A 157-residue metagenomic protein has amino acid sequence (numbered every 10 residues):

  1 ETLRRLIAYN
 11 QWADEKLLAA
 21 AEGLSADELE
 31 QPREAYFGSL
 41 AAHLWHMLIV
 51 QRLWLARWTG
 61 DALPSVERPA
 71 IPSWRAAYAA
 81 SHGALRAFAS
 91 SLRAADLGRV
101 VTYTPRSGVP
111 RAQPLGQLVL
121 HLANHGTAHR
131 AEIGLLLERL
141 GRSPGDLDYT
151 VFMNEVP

Functional and structural regions predicted by a protein language model:
R4-V66, R106-P157: Short, contiguous alpha-helical
A56-R99: Helix-adjacent hinge/juxtasegments
V101-Y103: Short acidic-hydrophobic surface loop/beta-edge motif
